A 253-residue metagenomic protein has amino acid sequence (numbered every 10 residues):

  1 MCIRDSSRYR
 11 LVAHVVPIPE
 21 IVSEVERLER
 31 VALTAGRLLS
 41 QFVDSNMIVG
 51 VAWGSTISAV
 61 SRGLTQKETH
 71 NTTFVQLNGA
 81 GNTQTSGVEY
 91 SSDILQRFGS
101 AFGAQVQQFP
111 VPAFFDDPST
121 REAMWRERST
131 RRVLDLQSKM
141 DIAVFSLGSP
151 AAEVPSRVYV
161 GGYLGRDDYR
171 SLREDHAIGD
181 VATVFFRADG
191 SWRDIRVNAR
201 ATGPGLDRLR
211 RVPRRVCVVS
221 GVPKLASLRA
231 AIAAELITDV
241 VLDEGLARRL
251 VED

Functional and structural regions predicted by a protein language model:
R4, A80-D253: Conserved phosphate- and dinucleotide-binding cores of soluble alpha/beta proteins, encompassing both enzyme active
R4-G50, R62-F74, N82-E89: HTH-adjacent hinge/linker in prokaryotic transcriptional regulators
V16-I18, L77, F109-V111: Conserved beta-strand termini and adjacent loop/short-helix elements that scaffold enzyme active sites in alpha/beta
P19, V51-T56, S220, E244: Glycine-rich beta-strand-to-loop/alpha-helix junction loops that act as flexible
V25-G36, S58, T130, G203 (+1 more regions): Short, well-ordered alpha-helical scaffold segments within catalytic/effector domains
R30-V49, T56-A59, L134-D141, F145-A151 (+1 more regions): N-terminal glycine-rich phosphate/adenylate-binding segment common to multiple enzyme folds
A59-L64, S227-A231: A short acidic, amphipathic alpha-helical/loop segment
